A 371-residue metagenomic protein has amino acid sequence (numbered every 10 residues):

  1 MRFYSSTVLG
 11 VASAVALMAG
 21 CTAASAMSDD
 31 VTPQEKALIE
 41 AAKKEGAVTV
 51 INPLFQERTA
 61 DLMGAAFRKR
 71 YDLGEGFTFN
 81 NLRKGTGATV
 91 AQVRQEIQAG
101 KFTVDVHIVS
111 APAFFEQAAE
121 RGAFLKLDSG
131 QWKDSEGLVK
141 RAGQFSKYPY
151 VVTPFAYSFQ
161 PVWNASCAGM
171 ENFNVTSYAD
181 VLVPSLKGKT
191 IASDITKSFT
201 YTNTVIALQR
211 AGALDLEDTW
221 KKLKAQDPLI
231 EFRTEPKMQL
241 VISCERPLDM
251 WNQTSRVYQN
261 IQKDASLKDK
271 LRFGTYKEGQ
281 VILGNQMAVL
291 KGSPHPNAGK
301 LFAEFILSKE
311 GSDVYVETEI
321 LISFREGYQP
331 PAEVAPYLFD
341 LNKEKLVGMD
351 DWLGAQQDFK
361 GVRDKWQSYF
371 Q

Functional and structural regions predicted by a protein language model:
M1-E45: Short, low-complexity disordered leader/linker segments with a strong preference for bacterial N-terminal type II
T32-K43, T49, P53-G76, N260: Short, polar/charged alpha-helical segment
T49-R68, F79-R94, K101-E245: Extracytoplasmic ligand-binding site segments that recognize negatively charged/polar headgroups
F114-Q117, L248-D269: A ligand-binding cleft/hinge motif common to bilobed small-molecule-binding domains
L125-D134, V151-V152, A179, Q262-V281 (+1 more regions): Short beta-strand->loop
A156-Y157, W220-K224, I230-E231, E235 (+1 more regions): Periplasmic-binding protein-like
Q280-V281, N285-V347: Mature extracytoplasmic/periplasmic domains
Q329-Q371: Extracellular/periplasmic bilobal clamshell ligand-binding domains
